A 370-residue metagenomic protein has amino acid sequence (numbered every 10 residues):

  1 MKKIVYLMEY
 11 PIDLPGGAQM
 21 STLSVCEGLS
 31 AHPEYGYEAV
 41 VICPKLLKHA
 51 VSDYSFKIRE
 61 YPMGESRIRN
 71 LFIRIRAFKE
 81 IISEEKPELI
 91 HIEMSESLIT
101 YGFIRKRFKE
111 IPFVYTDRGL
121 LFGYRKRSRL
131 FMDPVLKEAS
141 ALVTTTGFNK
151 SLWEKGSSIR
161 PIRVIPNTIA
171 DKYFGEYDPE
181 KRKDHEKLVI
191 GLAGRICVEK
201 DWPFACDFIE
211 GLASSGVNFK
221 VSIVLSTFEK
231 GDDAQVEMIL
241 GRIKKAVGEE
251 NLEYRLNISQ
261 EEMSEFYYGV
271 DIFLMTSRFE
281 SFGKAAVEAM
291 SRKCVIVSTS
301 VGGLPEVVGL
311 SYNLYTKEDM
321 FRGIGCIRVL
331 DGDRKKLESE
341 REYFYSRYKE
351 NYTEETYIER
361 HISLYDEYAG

Functional and structural regions predicted by a protein language model:
V5-L7, K183-K200, C206-I209, S222: Conserved donor-binding/catalytic core segment of Leloir-type glycosyltransferases
M8-G16, G28-N70, N149: N-terminal strand-loop element at the rim of the active site of nucleotide-sugar-dependent glycosyltransferases
A50, I223-E249: Short, structured helix-loop element that forms part of the nucleotide-activated donor/catalytic region
I92-L98, D117: Short His-centered aromatic/hydrophobic patch
L136, N257, E265-V270: Short alpha-helical donor nucleotide-sugar binding micro-motif in glycosyltransferases
R278: Aromatic "clamp/platform" in nucleotide-sugar-dependent glycosyltransferases that forms part of the donor/acceptor
V295-S298: Short hydrophobic beta-strand element within catalytic cores of glycosyltransferases and related nucleotide-activated
L310-F321, I327-R334: Conserved acidic donor-binding segment of nucleotide-sugar-dependent glycosyltransferases
